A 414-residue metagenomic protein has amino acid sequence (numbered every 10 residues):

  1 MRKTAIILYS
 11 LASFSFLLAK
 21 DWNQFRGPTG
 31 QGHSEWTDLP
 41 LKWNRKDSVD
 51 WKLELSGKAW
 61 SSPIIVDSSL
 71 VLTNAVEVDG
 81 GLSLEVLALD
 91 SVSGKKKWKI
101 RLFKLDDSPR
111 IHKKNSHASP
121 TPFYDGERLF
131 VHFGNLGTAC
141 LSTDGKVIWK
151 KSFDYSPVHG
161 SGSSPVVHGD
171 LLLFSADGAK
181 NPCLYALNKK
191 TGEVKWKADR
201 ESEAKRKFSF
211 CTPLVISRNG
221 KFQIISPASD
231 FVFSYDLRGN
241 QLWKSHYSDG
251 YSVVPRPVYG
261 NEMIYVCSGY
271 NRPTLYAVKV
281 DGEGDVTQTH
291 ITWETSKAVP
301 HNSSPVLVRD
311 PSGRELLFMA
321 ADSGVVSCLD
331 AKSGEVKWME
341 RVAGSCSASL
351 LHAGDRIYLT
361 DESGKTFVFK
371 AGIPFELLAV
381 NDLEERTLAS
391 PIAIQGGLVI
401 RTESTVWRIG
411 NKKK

Functional and structural regions predicted by a protein language model:
M1-T4: Positively charged n-region of N-terminal signal peptides that target proteins for export
Y9-A19: Hydrophobic h-region of N-terminal signal peptides that target proteins for export in Gram-negative bacteria
A19-K414: Noncatalytic, solvent-exposed loop/strand surfaces of beta-propeller-type extracellular/periplasmic domains
